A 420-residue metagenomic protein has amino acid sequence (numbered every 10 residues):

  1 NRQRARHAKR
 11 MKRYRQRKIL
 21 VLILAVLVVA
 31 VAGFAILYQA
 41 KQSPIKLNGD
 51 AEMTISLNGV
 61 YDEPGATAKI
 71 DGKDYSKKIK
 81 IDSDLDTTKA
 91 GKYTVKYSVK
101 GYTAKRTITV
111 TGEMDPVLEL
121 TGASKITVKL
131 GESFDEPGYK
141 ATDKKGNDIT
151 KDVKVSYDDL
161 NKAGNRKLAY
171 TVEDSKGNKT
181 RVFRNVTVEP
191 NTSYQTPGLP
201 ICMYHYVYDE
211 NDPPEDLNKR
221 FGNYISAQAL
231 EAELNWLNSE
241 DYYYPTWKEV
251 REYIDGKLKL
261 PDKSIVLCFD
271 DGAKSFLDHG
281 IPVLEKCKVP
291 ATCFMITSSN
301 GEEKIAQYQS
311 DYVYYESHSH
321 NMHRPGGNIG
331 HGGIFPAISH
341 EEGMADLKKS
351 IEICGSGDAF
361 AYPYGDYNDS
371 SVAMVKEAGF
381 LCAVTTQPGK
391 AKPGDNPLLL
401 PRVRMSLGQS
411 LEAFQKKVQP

Functional and structural regions predicted by a protein language model:
N1-R17: N-terminal Lys/Arg-rich, disordered targeting/topogenic segments
L22-A35: Hydrophobic membrane-insertion alpha-helices, especially the h-region of bacterial N-terminal signal peptides
A40-K73, D115-G146: Solvent-exposed, low-complexity, repeat-rich "mucin-like" stalks and linkers
K73-G112, N147-V188: Serine/threonine-rich, repeat-prone extracellular segments and beta-strand-based repeat modules of secreted/surface
Y97, S264, N368-V384: Short, electropositive alpha-helical surface patch
F183, T187-S264, G394, G408-P420: N-terminal pre-catalytic segment of deacetylase/amide-hydrolase enzymes
P197-E210, P214-Y224, Y243, P261-I265 (+3 more regions): Metal-dependent polysaccharide deacetylase catalytic core of the NodB/CE4 family, i.e., the active-site-bearing domain
F269, D278, F380-G389: Acidic, His- and aromatic-enriched active-site or binding-groove loops in soluble protein domains that engage sugars
